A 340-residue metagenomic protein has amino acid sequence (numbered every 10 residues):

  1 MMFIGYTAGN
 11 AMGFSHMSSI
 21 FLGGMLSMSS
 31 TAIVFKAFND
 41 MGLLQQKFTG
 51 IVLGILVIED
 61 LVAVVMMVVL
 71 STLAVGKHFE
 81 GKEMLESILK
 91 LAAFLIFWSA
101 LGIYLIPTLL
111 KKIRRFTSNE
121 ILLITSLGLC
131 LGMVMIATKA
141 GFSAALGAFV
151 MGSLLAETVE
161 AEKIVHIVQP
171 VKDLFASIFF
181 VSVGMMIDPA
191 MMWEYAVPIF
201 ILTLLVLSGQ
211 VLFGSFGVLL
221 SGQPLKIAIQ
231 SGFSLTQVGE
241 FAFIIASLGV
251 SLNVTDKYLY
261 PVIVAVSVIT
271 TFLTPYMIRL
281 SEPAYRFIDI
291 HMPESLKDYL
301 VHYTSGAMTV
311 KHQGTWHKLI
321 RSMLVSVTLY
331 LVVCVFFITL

Functional and structural regions predicted by a protein language model:
M1-L340: Transmembrane helical cores of multi-pass secondary ion antiporters/exchangers
